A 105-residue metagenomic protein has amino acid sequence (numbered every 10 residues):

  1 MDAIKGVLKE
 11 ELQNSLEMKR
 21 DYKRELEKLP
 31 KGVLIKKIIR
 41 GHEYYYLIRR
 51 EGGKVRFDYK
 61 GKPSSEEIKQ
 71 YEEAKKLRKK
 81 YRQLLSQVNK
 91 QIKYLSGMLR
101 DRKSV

Functional and structural regions predicted by a protein language model:
M1-V105: Conserved glycine(s) in the ABC-transporter nucleotide-binding domain "signature"
